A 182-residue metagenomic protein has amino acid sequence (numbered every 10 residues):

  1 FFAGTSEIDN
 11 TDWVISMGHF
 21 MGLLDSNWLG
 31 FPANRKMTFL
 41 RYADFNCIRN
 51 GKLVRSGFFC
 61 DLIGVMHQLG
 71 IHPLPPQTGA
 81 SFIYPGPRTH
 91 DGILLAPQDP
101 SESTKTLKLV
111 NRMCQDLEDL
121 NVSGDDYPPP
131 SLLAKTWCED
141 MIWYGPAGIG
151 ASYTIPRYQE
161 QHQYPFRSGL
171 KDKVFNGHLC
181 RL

Functional and structural regions predicted by a protein language model:
F1-L182: C-terminal and inter-domain tail/linker signature
